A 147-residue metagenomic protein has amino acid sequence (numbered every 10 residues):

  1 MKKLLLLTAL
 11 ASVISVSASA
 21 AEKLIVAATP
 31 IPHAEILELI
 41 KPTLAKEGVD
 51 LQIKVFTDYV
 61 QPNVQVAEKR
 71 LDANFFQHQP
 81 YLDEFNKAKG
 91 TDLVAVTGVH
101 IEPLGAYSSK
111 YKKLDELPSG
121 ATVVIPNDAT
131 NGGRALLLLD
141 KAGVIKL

Functional and structural regions predicted by a protein language model:
M1-A20: Gram-negative bacterial Sec-dependent N-terminal signal peptides
A18-I25, L44-A45, L114-G120: Immediate post-signal peptide segment of exported/extracytoplasmic ligand-binding proteins
A21-I31, L51-V55, T122-V123: Short, well-ordered beta-strand elements
T43-V55, S119-G120, V144-L147: A local structural motif
I53-V64: Short helix-initiation/N-cap motifs at beta->coil->alpha
A67-Q77, A121, V144: Alpha-to-beta junction loops
E84-V96, Y111: Ligand-binding "clamshell"
V96-K146: A conserved helix-loop-strand patch within extracytoplasmic ligand-binding domains of the periplasmic binding
